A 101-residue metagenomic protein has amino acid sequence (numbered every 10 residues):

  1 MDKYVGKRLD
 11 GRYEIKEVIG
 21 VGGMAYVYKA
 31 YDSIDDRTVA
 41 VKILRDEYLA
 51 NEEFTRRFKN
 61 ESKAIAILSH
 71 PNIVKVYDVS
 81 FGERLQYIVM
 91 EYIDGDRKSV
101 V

Functional and structural regions predicted by a protein language model:
M1-I15: A short, low-complexity linker immediately N-terminal to eukaryotic Hanks-type protein kinase catalytic domains
I15-G22, V27: Protein kinase glycine-rich loop
V21-G22, L68-P71: Conserved N-lobe motifs of Hanks-type protein kinase catalytic domains, especially the short loop(s) flanking
Y31-T38: Conserved N-lobe loop of protein kinases adjacent to the ATP-binding glycine-rich P-loop
R45-I67: AlphaC helix of the eukaryotic protein kinase fold
V79: Activation-segment/catalytic-loop signature of the eukaryotic protein kinase fold
E83-R97: Conserved short submotifs of the Hanks-type protein kinase catalytic core that shape the nucleotide-binding pocket
V100-V101: Conserved small/polar residues in nucleotide/adenosyl-binding loops
